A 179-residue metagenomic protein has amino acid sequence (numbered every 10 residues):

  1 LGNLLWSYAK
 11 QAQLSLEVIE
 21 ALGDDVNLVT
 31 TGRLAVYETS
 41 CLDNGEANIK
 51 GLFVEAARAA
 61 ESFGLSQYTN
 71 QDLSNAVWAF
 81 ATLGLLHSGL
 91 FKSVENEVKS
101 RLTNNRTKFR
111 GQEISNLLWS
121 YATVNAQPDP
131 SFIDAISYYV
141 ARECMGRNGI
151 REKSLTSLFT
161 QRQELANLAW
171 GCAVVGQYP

Functional and structural regions predicted by a protein language model:
L1-P179: Eukaryotic RNA-binding helical-repeat scaffolds
